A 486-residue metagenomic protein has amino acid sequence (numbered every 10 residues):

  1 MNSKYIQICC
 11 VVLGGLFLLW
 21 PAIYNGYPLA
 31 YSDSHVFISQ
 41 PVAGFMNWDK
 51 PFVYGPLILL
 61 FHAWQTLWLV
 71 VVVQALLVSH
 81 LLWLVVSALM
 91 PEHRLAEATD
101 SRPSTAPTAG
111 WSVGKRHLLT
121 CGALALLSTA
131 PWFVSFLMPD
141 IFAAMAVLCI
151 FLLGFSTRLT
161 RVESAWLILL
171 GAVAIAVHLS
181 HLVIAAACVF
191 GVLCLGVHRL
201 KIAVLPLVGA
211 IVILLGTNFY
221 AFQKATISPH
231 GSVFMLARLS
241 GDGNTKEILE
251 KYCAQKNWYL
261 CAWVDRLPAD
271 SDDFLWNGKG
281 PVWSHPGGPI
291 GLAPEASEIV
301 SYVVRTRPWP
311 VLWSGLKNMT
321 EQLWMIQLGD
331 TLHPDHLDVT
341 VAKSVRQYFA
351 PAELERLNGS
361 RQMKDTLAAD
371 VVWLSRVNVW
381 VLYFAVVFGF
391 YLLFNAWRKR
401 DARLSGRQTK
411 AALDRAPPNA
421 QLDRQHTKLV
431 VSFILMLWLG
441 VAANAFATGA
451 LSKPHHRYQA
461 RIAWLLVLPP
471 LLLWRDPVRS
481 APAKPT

Functional and structural regions predicted by a protein language model:
I23-F37, F45-Q65: Extracytoplasmic catalytic/substrate-binding loops of multi-pass membrane glycan-assembly enzymes
S32, V73-L76, G122-I150, G154 (+2 more regions): Multi-pass, polyprenyl lipid-linked donor-dependent membrane glycosyltransferases
Q65-L77, K317-D401, L413, P418-L437: Membrane-interface anchor segments at the N-terminal boundary of transmembrane helices in multi-pass membrane enzymes
W68-A109, G122, L126, M145 (+1 more regions): Transmembrane-helix motifs of polytopic, lipid-linked glycan transferases
I150-W166: Membrane-interface transmembrane helices that cradle and orient dolichyl/undecaprenyl
S164-H178, P206-G216: Membrane-interface alpha helices of multi-pass inner-membrane proteins
I184-G209: Perimembrane helix-loop-helix junctions
S228-L354: Membrane-proximal stem/loop segments at transmembrane-domain junctions that anchor or position
